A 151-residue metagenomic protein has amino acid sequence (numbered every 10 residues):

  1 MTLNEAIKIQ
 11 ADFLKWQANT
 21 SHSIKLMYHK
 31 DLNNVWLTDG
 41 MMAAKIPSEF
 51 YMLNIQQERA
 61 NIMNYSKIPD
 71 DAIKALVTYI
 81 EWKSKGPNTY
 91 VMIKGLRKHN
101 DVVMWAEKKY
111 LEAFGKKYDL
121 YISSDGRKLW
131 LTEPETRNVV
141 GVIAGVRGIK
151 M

Functional and structural regions predicted by a protein language model:
M1-M151: DNA polymerase processivity clamps
